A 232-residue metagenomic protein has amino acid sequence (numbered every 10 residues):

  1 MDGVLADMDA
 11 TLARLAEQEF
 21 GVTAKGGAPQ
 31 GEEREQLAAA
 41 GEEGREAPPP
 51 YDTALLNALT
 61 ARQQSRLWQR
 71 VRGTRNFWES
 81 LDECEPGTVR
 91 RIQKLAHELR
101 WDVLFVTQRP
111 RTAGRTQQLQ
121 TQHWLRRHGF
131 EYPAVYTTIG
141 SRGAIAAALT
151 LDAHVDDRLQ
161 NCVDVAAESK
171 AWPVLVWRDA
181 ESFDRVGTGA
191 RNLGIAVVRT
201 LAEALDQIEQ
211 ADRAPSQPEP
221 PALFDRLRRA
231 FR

Functional and structural regions predicted by a protein language model:
M1-S65: Active-site neighborhood of HAD-like aspartate-dependent phosphohydrolases
S65, Q69-F105, A113-L119: Short, acidic loop-to-helix structural element flanking the phosphoryl-transfer center in phosphate-processing enzymes
P110-A153, L159-D164: Substrate-recognition "cap/lid" segment bordering the active-site pocket of phosphatases
V135-T138, N192-E203: Short acidic-hydrophobic, aromatic-tinged amphipathic segments that line or gate anion-handling sites
A147, E203-S216: Short amphipathic alpha-helix with an adjacent loop that forms part of the alpha/beta core around
L151-A196: Acidic, Mg2+-coordinating phosphoryl-transfer loop and its flanking beta/alpha structural elements, shared across
R213-R232: C-terminal accessory extensions appended to soluble enzyme cores
